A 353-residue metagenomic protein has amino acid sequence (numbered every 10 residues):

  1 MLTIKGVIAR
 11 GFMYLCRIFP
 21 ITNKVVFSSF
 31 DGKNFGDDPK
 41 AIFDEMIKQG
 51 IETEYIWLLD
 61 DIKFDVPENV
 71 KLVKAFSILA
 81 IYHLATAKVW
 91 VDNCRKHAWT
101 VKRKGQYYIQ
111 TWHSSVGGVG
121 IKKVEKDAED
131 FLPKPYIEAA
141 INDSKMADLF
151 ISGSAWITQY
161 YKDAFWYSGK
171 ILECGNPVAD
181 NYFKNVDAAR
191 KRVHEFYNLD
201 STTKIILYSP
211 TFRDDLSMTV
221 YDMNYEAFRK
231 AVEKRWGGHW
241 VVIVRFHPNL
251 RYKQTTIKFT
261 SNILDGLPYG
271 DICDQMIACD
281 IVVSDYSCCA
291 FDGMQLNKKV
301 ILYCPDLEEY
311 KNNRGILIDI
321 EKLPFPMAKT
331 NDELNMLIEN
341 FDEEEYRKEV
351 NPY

Functional and structural regions predicted by a protein language model:
M1-L79: N-terminal pre-catalytic "stem/leader" segment of glycosyltransferase-like enzymes
L2-G11, V116-S217, P248: A nucleotide-sugar donor-handling region in carbohydrate enzymes
N34-I47, D163-A164, N176-T256, A328-T330: Conserved catalytic-core segment of nucleotide-activated headgroup transferases in glycan assembly
K40, N69-P133: Extended catalytic core of nucleotide-activated donor transferases of GT-like folds
T53-D60, S152, I243-H247: Short internal beta-strands
V73-V89, I243, P248-F291: Donor nucleotide-activated moiety binding/catalytic core segment of transferases that use nucleotide-activated donors
W90-W112, V116-V119, Y269-N313: A donor-sugar binding/catalytic signature common to diverse glycosyltransferases and related nucleotide-sugar
I257, S261, C288-Y353: Catalytic binding pocket for nucleotide-activated donors in carbohydrate/polymer assembly enzymes
